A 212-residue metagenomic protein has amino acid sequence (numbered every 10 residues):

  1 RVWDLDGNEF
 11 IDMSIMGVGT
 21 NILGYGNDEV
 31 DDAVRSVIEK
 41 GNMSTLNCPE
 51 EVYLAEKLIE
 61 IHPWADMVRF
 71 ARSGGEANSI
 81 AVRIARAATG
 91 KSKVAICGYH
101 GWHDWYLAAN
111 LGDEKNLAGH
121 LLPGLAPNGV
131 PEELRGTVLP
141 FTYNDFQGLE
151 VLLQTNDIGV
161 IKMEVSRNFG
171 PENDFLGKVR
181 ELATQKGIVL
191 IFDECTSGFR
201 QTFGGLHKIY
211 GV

Functional and structural regions predicted by a protein language model:
R1-I11: Active-site-flanking structural segment that lines cofactor/substrate pockets
N8, V160, V189-L190: Hydrophobic "anchor" residues on beta-strands that sit immediately upstream of conserved functional sites
E9-K91: Glycine-rich loop-to-alpha-helix module at the N-terminal edge of alpha/beta enzyme cores
T20-I22, R167-G170, S197-F199: Short, small-residue-enriched loops and turns at beta-alpha junctions that line or gate enzyme active sites
E56-V160: PLP-dependent aspartate aminotransferase-fold enzymes
V151, M163-V189: Active-site core of PLP-dependent enzymes with the aminotransferase class I/II
D193: Glycine-centered flexible beta-alpha turn that most often forms the glycine-rich phosphate-binding loop
L206-V212: Conserved active-site segment immediately N-terminal to the catalytic lysine that forms the internal aldimine
